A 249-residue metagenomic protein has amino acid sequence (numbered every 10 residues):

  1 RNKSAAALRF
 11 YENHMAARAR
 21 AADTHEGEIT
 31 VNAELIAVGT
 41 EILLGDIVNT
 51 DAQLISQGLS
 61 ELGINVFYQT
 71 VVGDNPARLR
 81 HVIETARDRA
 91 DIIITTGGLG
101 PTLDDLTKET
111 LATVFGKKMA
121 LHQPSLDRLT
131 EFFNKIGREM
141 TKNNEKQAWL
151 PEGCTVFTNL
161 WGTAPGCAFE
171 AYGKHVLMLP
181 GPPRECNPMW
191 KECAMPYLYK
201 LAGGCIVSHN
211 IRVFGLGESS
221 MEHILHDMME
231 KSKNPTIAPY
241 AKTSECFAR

Functional and structural regions predicted by a protein language model:
R1, F10-H14, D23-T30: Short, Lys/Arg-enriched N-terminal segments with co-localized hydrophobic residues within the first ~10-30 amino acids
V31-Q69: Glycine-rich phosphate/diphosphate-binding loop of Rossmann-like nucleotide-binding domains
T40-E41, G98-P101, G181-R184, E245: Short glycine-rich anion-binding loops that position phosphate/pyrophosphate groups of nucleotides and phosphorylated
Y68-R78: Short beta->alpha junction loops
R78, L106-L201, E218: Proline/glycine-rich low-complexity loops and linkers
H81-R89: Short, well-structured alpha-helical segments in soluble
D88-F115: Glycine-rich phosphate-binding loop
F169-R249: Accessory alpha-helical/coil subdomains and C-terminal extensions that flank or cap enzyme catalytic cores
